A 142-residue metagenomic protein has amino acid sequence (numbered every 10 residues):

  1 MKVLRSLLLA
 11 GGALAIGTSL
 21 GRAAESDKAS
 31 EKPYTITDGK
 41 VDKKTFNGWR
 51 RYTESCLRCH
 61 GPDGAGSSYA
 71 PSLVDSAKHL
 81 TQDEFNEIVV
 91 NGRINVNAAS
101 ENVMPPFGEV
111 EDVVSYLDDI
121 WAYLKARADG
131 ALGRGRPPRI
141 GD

Functional and structural regions predicted by a protein language model:
M1-L8: Bacterial N-terminal signal peptides that target proteins for export
L14-R22: C-terminal segment of classical bacterial N-terminal signal peptides
R22-R51, I140-D142: Electrostatic cytochrome c docking/interface patches
D38, D42-T45, G61-I94, P106-V110: Gly/Gly-Pro-rich "capping" loops immediately C-terminal to redox-active cysteine motifs in periplasmic/lumenal
Y52-P62, F85, V89, M104-P105 (+1 more regions): The canonical Cys-X-X-Cys-His
S67-V74, G92-D119, L124-D142: Axial heme c-ligation environment in periplasmic c-type cytochrome domains
